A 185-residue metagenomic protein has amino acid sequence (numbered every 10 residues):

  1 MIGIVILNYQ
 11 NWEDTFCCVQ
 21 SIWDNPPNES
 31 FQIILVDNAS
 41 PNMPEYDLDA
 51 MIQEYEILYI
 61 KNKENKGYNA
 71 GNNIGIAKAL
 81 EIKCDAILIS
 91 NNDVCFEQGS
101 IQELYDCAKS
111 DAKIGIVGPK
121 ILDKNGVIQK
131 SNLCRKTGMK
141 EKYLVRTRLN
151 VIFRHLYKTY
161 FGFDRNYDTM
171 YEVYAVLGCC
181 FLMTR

Functional and structural regions predicted by a protein language model:
I2-G3, Q32: Cell-envelope/extracellular polymer assembly enzymes that use nucleotide-activated donors
N11-D24: Short, well-formed alpha-helical segments that are part of the catalytic scaffolds of diverse glycosyltransferases
S21-E64, I74, I82: Acidic donor-binding segment of Leloir-type glycosyltransferases
A39-S40, G67, D93-F96, L122: A short, conserved beta-strand element in the Rossmann-like catalytic core that flanks the donor/metal-binding loop
K83-C95: Short beta-strand-to-loop acidic/aromatic patch adjacent to the donor-nucleotide binding site
C95-N132: Conserved donor NDP-sugar-binding/catalytic core segment of glycosyltransferases
K136-V173: Short, flexible, basic/aromatic active-site loop/helix in glycosyltransferases
D164, Y174-M183: Short glycine- and hydrophobic/aromatic-rich loop-to-beta-strand nucleating segment in the catalytic cores
